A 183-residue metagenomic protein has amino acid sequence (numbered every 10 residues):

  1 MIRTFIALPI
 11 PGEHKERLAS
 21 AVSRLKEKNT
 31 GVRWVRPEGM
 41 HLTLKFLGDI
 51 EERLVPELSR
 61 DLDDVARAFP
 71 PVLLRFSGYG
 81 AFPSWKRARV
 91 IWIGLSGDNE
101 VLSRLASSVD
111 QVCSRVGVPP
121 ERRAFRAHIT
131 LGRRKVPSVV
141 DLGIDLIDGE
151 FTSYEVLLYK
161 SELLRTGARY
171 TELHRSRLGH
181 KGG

Functional and structural regions predicted by a protein language model:
M1-G183: Histidine-dependent nucleotide/RNA phosphoesterase domain, centered on the 2H-phosphoesterase fold with its duplicated
